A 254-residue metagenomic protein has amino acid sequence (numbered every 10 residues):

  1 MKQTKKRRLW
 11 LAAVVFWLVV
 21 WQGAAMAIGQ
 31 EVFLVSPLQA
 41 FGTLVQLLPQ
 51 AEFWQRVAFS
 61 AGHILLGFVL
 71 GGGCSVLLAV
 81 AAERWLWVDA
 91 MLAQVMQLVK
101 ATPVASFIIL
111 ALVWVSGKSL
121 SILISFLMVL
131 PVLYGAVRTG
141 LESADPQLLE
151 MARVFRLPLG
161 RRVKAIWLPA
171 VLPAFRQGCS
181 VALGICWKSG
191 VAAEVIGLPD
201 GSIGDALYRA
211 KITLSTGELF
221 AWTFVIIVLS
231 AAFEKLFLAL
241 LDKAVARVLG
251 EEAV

Functional and structural regions predicted by a protein language model:
K5-I28: N-terminal signal-anchor transmembrane alpha helix
A27-V69: Periplasmic/extracellular loop-to-transmembrane helix junction in inner-membrane transport proteins
L66-M96: Transmembrane-helix boundary motif in ABC transporter permease subunits
L86, Q177, A221-V254: C-terminal transmembrane helix and the adjacent membrane-cytosol boundary/short C-terminal tail of inner/organellar
Q97-V132, T139: Generic hydrophobic transmembrane alpha-helix motif, especially the helices
V113, K188-I226, G250-V254: Glycine-rich helix-loop "coupling/hinge" segments at transmembrane-helix boundaries in multipass transporters
L123, L127, L159-A193, A221 (+1 more regions): Transmembrane alpha-helices
A136-F175, L207: Short cytoplasmic-facing helical segments at TM-TM junctions of multi-pass membrane proteins
